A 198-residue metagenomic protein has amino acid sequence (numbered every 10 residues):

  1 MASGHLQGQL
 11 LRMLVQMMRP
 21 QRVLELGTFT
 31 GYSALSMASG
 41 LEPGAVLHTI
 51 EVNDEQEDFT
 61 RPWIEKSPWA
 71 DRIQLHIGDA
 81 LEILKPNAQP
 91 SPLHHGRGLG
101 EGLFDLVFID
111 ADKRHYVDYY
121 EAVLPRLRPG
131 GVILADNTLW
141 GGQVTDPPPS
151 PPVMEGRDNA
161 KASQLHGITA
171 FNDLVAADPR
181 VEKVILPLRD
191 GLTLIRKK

Functional and structural regions predicted by a protein language model:
M1-A2: Rossmann-like AdoMet
H5-P92, L99-K198: S-adenosylmethionine/decaboxylated-SAM
